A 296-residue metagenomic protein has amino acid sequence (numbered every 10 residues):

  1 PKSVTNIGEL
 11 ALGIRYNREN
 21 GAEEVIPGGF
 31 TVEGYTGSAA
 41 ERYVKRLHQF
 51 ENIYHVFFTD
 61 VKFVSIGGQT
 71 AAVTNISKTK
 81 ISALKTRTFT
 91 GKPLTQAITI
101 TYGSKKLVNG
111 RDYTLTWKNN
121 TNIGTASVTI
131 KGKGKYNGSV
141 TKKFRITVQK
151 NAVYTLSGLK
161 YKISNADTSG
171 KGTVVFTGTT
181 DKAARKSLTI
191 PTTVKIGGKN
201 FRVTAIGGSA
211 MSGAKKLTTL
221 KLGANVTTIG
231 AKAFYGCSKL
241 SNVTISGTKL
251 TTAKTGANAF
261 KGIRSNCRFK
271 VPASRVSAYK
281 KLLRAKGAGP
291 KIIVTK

Functional and structural regions predicted by a protein language model:
P1-N6, N17-S38, K62-G67, L115-N119 (+7 more regions): Structural signature of tandem-repeat unit edges
L10-A11, G207-S209, G230-A233, A257-A259: Consensus positions within tandem repeat domains that build extended binding/scaffold surfaces
A39-H55, G256-A259, S277-K291: Short, aromatic/basic amphipathic alpha-helical patches
A71-K105, Q149, Y161: Solvent-exposed, low-complexity, repeat-rich "mucin-like" stalks and linkers
T95-G103, S209-M211, A257-F260: Core beta-strand segments of extracellular beta-sandwich domains
K106-N137, K142: Serine/threonine-rich, repeat-prone extracellular segments and beta-strand-based repeat modules of secreted/surface
K143-Q149: Short beta-strand edge segments in extracellular beta-sheet folds
Q149-T180: Short beta-strand/loop segment at the start of cytosolic alpha/beta domains
